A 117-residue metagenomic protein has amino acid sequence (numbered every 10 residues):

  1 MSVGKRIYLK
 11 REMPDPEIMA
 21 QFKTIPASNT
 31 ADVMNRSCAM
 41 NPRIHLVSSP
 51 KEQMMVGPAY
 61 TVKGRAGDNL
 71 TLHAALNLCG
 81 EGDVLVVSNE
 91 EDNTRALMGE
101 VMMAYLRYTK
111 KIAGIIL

Functional and structural regions predicted by a protein language model:
M1-K63, L70, N77: Intrinsically disordered, low-complexity regions enriched in acidic/Ser/Thr/Pro/Gln residues
P50-M103, I112: A glycine-rich, hydrophobic loop/mini-helix early in the fold
